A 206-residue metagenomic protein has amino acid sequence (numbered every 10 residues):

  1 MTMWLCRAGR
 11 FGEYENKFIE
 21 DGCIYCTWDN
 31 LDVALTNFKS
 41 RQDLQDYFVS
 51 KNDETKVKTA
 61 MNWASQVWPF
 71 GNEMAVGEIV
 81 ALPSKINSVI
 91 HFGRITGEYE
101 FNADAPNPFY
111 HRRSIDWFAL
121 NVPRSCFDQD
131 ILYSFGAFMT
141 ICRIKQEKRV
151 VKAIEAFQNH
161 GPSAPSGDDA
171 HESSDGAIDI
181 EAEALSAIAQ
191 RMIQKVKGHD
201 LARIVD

Functional and structural regions predicted by a protein language model:
M1-T2, C6-A8: Mixed-charge, low-complexity intrinsically disordered regions
M3, E13-Y14, F18-T59, A64-M74 (+2 more regions): Mixed-charge (Asp/Glu-Lys/Arg
V89: Conserved tryptophan-centered aromatic signature that marks the ligand-binding surface of SH3 and related Trp-rich
